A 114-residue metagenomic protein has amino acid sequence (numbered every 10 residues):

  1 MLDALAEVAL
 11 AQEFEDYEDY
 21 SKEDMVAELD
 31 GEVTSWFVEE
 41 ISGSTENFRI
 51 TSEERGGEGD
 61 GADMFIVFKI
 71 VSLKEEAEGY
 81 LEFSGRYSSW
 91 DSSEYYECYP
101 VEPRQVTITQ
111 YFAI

Functional and structural regions predicted by a protein language model:
M1-I114: Acidic interaction surfaces
